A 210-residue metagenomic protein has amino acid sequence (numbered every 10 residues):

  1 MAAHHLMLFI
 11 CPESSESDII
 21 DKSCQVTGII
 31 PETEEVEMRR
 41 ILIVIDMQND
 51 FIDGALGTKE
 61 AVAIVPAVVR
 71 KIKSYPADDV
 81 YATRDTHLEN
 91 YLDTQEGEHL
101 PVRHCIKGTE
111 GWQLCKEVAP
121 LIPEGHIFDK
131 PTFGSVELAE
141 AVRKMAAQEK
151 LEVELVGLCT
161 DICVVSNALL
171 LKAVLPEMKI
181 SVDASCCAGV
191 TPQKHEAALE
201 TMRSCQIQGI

Functional and structural regions predicted by a protein language model:
H5-L6: Short hydrophobic targeting helices and cationic amphipathic motifs that mediate membrane/organellar targeting
S14-S17, S23: Serine residues within intrinsically disordered or low-complexity segments
D21-E37: Short, Lys/Arg-enriched N-terminal segments with co-localized hydrophobic residues within the first ~10-30 amino acids
T33-I127, K144-Q148, S181, V190 (+1 more regions): Active-site acidic carboxylates
K71, V165-A173: Histidine-anchored nucleotide/phosphate-binding helix
I127-S166, A188-I210: Conserved N-terminal glycine/acidic-rich loop preference
V156, I180-S185: Short beta-strands and strand-loop turn motifs
